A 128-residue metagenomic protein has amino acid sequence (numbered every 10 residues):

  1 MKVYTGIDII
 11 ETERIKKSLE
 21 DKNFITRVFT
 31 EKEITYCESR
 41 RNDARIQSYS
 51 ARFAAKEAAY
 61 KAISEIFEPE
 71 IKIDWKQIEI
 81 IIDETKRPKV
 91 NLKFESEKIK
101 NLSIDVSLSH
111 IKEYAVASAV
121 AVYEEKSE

Functional and structural regions predicted by a protein language model:
M1-E128: Core catalytic alpha/beta fold that binds nucleotide/phospho-ligands
